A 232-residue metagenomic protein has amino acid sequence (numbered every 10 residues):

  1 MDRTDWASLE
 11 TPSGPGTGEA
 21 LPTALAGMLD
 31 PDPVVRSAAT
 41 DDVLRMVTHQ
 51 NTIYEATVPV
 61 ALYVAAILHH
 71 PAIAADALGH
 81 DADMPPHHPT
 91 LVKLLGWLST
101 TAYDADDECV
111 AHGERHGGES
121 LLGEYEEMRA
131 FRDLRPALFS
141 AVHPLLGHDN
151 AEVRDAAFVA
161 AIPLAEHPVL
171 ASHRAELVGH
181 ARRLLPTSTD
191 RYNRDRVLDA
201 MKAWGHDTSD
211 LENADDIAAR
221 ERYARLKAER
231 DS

Functional and structural regions predicted by a protein language model:
M1-A38: N-terminal "cap/leader" segments of large eukaryotic alpha-helical scaffolds
M1-D2, P33-R45, V92-S120: HEAT-repeat alpha-solenoid elements in large eukaryotic scaffold proteins
M1-P12, D41-T52, R115-A130, A161-P168: Boundary/linker elements of alpha-helical solenoid repeat scaffolds
T23-L25, V64-L68, A141-H143, H180-L184: Buried hydrophobic core positions in alpha-solenoid tandem helical repeats
P31-D32, H69-D76, H87, D149-V153 (+1 more regions): Short inter-helical turns and helix N-cap capping residues of alpha-solenoid HEAT/ARM repeat scaffolds
R36-S37, T57, H87, L91 (+2 more regions): Residue-level detector of extended alpha-helical repeat arrays and alpha-solenoid scaffolds
M46-I53, I67, P71, T101-E108 (+2 more regions): Residue-level signature of the C-terminal ends
E55-V64, V110-R115, D133-A137, A171-H180 (+1 more regions): Short sequence/structural elements of tandem HEAT/ARM alpha-solenoid repeats
